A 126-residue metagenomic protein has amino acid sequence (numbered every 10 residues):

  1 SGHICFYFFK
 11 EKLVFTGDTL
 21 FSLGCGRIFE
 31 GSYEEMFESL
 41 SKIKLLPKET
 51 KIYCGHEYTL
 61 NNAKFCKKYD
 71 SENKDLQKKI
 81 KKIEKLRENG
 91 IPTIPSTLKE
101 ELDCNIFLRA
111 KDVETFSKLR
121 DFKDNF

Functional and structural regions predicted by a protein language model:
S1-D70: Catalytic core of the metallo-beta-lactamase
S41-K51, L60-F126: Accessory terminal helices/loops
